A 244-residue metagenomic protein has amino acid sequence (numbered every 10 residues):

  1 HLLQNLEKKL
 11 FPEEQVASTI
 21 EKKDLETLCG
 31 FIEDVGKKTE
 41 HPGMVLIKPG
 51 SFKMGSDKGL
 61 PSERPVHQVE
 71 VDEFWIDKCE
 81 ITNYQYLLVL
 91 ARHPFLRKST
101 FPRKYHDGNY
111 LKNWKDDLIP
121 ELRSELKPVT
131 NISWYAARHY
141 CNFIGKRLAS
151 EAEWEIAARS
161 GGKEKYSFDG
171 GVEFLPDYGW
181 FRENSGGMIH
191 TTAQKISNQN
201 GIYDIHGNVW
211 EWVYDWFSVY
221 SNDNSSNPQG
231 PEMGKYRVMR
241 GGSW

Functional and structural regions predicted by a protein language model:
L2-T39: Pro/Ala/Gly-rich low-complexity, hydrophilic intrinsically disordered segments
L3, P12, S51, S56 (+3 more regions): Active-site microenvironments of metalloenzymes and redox enzymes
P12-Q15, T19-E21, E26, P128 (+5 more regions): Disulfide-stabilized, aromatic/cysteine-rich ligand-recognition loop
G43-K53: Mature N-terminal segment immediately following signal peptide/propeptide cleavage in secreted/periplasmic
L46, T130-N131, R147-A149, K165 (+4 more regions): Structural recognition of the beta-strand scaffold that forms the well-ordered cores of secreted hydrolase catalytic
M54-E73, I189-K195: Short, polar loop/linker segments at the starts of domains and inter-domain junctions
P61-V69, G162-K163, S185-M188, I205-W244: Surface-exposed recognition segments
R123-L126, G179-H206, G230-M233: Short, well-ordered junction/capping motifs at the entry into regular secondary structure
